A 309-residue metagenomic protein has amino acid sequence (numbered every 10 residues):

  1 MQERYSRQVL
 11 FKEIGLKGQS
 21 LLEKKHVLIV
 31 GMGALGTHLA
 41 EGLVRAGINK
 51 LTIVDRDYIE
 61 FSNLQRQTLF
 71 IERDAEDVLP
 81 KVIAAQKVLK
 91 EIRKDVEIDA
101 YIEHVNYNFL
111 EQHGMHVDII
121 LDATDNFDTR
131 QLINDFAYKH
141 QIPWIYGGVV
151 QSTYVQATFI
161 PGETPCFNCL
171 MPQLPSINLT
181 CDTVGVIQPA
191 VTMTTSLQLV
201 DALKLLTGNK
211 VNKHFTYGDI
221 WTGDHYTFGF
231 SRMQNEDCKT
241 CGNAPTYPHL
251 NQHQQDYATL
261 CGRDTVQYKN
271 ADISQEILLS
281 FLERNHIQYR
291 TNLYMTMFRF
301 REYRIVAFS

Functional and structural regions predicted by a protein language model:
M1-S309: Adenine nucleotide-associated cytosolic modules
